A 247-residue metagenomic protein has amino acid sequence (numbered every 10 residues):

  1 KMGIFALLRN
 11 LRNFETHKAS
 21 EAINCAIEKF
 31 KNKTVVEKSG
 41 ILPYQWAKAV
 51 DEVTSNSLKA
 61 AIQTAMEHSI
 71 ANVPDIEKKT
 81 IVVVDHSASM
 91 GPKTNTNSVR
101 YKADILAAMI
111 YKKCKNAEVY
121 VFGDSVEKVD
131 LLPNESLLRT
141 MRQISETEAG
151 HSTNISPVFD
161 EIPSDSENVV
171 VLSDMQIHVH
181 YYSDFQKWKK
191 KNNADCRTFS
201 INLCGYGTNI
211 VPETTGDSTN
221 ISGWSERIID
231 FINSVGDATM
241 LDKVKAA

Functional and structural regions predicted by a protein language model:
K1-N97, K113-A247: Long lumenal/extracellular ectodomains of secretory and single-pass membrane proteins
R100: Short basic/aromatic active-site micro-motif
A103-A117: Metal-dependent nuclease catalytic cores in nucleic-acid-processing enzymes, especially RNase H-like/related
